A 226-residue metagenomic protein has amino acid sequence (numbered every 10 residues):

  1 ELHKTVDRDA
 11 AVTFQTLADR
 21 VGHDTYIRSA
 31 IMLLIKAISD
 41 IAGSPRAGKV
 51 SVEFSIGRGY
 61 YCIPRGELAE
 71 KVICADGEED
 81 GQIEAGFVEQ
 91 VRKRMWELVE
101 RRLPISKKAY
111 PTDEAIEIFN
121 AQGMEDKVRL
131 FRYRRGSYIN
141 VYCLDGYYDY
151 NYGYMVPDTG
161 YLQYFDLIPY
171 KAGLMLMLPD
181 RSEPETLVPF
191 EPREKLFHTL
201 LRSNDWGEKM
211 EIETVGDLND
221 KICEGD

Functional and structural regions predicted by a protein language model:
H3-T25, A37, R46-G57, Y61-D226: Auxiliary tRNA-acceptor-end handling modules of aminoacyl-tRNA synthetases
A30-G43: Short amphipathic alpha-helix segments
